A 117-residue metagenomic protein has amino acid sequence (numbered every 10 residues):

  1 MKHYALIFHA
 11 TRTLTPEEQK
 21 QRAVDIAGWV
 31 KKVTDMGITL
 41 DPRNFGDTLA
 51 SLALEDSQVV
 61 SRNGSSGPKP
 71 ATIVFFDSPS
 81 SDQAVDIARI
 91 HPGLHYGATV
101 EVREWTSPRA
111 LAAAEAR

Functional and structural regions predicted by a protein language model:
M1-R117: Conserved, structured core segments of small domains
